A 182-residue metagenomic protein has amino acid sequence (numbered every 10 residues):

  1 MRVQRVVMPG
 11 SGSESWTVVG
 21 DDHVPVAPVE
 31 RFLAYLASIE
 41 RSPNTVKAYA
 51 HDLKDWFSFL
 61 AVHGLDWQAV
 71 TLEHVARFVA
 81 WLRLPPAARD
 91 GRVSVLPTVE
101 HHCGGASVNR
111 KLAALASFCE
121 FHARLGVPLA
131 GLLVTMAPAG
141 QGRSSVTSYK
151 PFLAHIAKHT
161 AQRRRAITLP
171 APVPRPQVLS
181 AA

Functional and structural regions predicted by a protein language model:
M1, A37, A106-S107, V146 (+2 more regions): General helical secondary-structure elements
M1-G12, G104, F118-L129, S180-A182: Contiguous hydrophobic segments
R2-I39, A61-V62: N-terminal DNA-binding module of tyrosine recombinases/phage integrases
T17-D21, P28, V46, H155-H159 (+1 more regions): Short, flexible segments with low predicted structural confidence
E30-N44, K54-L153: N-terminal core-binding DNA-recognition domain of tyrosine recombinases/integrases
R92-L96, E100, T147-A182: Long, amphipathic, Lys/Arg-enriched alpha-helical "connector/arm" segment
